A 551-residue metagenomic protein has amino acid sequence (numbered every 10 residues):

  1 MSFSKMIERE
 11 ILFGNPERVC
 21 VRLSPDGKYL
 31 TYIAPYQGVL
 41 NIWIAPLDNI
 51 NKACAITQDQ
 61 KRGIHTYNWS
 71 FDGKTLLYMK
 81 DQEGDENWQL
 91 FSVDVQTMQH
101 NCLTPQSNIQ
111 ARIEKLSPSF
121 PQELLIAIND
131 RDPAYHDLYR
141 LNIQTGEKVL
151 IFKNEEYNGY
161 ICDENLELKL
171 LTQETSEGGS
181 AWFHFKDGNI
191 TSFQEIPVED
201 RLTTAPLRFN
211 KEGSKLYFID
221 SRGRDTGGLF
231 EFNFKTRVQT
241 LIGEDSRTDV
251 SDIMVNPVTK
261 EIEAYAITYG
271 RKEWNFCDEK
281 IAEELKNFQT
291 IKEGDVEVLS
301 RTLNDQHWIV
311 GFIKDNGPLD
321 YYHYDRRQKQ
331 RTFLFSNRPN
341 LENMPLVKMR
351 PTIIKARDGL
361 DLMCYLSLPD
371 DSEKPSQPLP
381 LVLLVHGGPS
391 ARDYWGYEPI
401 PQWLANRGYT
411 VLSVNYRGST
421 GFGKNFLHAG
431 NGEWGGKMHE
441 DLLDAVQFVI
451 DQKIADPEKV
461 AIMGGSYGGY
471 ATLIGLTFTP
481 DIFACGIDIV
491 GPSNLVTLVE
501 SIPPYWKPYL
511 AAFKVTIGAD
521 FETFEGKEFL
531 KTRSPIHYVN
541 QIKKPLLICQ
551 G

Functional and structural regions predicted by a protein language model:
M1-R18, A45-H65, E83, V93-R112 (+6 more regions): Multi-bladed beta-propeller domains
E10-W43, W308: Beta-strand-rich domains and repeat architectures in extracellular enzymes and scaffolds, especially beta-propellers
V19-R22, H65, W88, T104 (+10 more regions): Non-catalytic accessory segments flanking enzyme active sites
P25-D26, F71-D72, P118-F120, E164-N165 (+3 more regions): Residue-level detector of Asp-centered blade-edge/turn motifs that repeat once per structural unit in beta-propeller
G27-L30, L76-L77, E123-L124, K169 (+3 more regions): Hydrophobic beta-strand positions that form the internal "hydrophobic ladder" of WD40/Gbeta-like beta-propeller blades
Y36-V39, D81-E86, N129-A134, T175-G178 (+3 more regions): Short glycine/acidic-enriched loop and turn motifs that connect beta-strands
N340-E458, G465-S466, E500, P504-P508: Cap/lid segment of the alpha/beta-hydrolase catalytic domain
Y416-G551: Active-site-proximal cap/loop segments of hydrolase catalytic domains
